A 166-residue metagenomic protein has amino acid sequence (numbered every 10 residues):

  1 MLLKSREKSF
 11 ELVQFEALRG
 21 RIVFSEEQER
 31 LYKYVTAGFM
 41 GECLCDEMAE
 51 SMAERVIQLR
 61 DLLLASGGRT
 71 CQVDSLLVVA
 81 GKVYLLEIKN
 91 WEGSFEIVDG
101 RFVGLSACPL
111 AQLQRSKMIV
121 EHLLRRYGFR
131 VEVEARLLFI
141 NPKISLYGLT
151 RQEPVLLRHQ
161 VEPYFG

Functional and structural regions predicted by a protein language model:
M1-C71, A80-K82, F102-G166: Surface-exposed interaction regions that form or flank ligand-binding interfaces
V78-V98: Active-site beta-strand-loop-beta-strand hairpin of nuclease catalytic cores that positions key catalytic residues
